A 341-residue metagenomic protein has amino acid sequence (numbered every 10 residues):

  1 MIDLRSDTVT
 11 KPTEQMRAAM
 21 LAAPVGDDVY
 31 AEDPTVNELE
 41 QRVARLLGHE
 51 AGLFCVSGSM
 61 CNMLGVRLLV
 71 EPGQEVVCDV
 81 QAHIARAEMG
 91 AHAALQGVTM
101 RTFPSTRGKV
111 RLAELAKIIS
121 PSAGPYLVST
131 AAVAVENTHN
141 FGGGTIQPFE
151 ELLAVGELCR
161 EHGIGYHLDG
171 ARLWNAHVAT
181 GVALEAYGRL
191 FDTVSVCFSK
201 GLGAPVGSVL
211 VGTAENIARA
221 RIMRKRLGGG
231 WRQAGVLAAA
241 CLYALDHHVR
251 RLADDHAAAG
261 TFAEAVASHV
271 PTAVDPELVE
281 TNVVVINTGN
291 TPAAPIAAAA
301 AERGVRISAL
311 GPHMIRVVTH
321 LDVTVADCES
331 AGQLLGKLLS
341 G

Functional and structural regions predicted by a protein language model:
M1-N290, A294-R303, I307-V323, A331-L339: Conserved PLP-enzyme active-site core in the AAT-like
